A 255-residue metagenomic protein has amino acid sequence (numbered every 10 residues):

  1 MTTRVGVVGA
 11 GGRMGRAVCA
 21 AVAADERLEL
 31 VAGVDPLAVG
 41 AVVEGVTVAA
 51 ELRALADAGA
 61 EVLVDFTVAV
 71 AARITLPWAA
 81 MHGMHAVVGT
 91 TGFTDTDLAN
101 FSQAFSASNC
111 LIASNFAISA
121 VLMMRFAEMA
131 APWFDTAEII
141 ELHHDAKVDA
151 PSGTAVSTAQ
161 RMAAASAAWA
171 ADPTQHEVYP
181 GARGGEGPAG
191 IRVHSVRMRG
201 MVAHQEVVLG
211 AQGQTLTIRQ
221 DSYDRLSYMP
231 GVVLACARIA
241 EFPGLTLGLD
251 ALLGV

Functional and structural regions predicted by a protein language model:
R4, V8-D57, D135-V255: C-terminal substrate-binding/catalytic lobe of Rossmann-fold NAD(P)-dependent oxidoreductases
L30, V48, A86-V87, N109-I112: Hydrophobic beta-strand scaffold residues
R53, T91-T94, N115-F116: Short, acidic/turn-prone active-site loops that include or flank metal/cofactor- and phosphate-binding residues
L63-V64: N-terminal Rossmann-like NAD(P) cofactor-binding module of classical short-chain dehydrogenase/reductase
T67-V68, T91, R197: Short glycine-/small-residue-rich Rossmann-like dinucleotide-binding loops
R73-P77, M81-H82, G89-C110, R125-E128: Rossmann-fold NAD(P)-binding glycine/threonine-rich loop
L122-F134, A150: Rossmann-like NAD(P)H-binding beta-loop-alpha module
